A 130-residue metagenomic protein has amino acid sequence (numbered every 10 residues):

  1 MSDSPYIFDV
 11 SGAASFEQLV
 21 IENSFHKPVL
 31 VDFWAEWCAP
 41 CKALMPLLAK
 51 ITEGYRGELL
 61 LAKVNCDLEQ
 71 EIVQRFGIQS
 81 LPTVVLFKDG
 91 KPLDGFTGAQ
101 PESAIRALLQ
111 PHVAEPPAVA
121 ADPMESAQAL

Functional and structural regions predicted by a protein language model:
M1-E58, Q70-E71, R75, L81-T83 (+1 more regions): Proteins that catalyze or organize thiol-disulfide redox chemistry and the adjacent proteostasis machinery handling
L61-K63: Hydrophobic/aromatic anchor residues within beta-strands of the central parallel beta-sheet of Rossmann-like
N65-D67: Conserved acidic residues
